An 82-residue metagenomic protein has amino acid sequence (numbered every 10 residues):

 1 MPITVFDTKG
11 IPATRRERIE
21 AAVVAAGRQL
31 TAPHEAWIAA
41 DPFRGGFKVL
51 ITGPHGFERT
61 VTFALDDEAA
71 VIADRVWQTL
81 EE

Functional and structural regions predicted by a protein language model:
M1-W37, A70-E82: Negatively charged, low-complexity tracts enriched in Asp/Glu with abundant Ser/Thr
I38, T52-P54, E68: Residue-level signal for the start and early helices of compact helical domains
A39-F43: Short beta-strand micro-motifs enriched in acidic
R44-G56: Amphipathic beta-strand/beta-sheet edge segments enriched in Tyr/Trp
E58-L65: A short, exposed loop/beta-hairpin motif centered on an aromatic-Gly-Thr core
